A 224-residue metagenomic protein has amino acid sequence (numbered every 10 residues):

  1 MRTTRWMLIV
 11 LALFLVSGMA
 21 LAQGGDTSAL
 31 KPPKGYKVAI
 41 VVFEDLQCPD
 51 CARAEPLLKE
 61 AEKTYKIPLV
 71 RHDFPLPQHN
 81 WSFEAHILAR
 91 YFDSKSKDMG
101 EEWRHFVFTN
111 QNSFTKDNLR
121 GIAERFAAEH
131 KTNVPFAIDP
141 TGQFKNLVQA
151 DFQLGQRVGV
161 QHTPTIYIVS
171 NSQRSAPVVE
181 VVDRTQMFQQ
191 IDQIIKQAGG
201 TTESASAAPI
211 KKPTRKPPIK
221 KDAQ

Functional and structural regions predicted by a protein language model:
M1-I9: Bacterial N-terminal signal peptides that target proteins for export
L8-G18: Bacterial N-terminal signal peptides
Q23-V38: A short beta-strand-turn-helix
G25-A29, E55-L57, D151-L154: A generic local structural motif
P32-G35, E62-T64, W81, R157-H162: Extracellular/periplasmic catalytic domains that process cell-envelope and extracellular macromolecules
V38, I67, P164: Residue-level detector of short, conserved catalytic/binding motifs and their immediate flanks
V41, L46, A52-A128: Structural alpha/beta surface segment adjacent to cysteine/selenocysteine redox centers across thiol/disulfide enzymes
E124-Q224: C-terminal cap of thioredoxin/glutaredoxin-like
